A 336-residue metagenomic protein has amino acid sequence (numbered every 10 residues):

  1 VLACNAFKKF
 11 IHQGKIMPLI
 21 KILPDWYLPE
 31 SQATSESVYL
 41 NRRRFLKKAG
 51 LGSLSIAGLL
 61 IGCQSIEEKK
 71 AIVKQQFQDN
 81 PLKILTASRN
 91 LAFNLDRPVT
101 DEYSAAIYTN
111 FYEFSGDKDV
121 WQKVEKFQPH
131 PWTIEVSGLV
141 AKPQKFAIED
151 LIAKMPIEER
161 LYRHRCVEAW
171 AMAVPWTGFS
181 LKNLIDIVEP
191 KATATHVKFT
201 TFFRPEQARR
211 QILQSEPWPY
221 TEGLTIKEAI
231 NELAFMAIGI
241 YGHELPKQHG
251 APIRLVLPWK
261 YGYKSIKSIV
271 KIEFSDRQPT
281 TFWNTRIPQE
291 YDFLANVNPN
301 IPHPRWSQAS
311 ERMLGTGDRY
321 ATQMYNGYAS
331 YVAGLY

Functional and structural regions predicted by a protein language model:
L2-R44, G58, E67: N-terminal secretory signal peptides
A6, I11, G50, S55-G58 (+1 more regions): Generic low-complexity, intrinsically disordered sequence content enriched in small uncharged/hydrophobic residues
V38-Y39, R44, G50-L51, S115 (+1 more regions): A broad "ordered helical/assembly scaffold" signature
L46-I66, L255: N-terminal export signals
Q64-F77: Bacterial Sec signal peptide processing site at the extreme N-terminus
Q75, D79-Y336: Structured, non-membrane catalytic/scaffold regions adjacent to prosthetic-group chemistry
